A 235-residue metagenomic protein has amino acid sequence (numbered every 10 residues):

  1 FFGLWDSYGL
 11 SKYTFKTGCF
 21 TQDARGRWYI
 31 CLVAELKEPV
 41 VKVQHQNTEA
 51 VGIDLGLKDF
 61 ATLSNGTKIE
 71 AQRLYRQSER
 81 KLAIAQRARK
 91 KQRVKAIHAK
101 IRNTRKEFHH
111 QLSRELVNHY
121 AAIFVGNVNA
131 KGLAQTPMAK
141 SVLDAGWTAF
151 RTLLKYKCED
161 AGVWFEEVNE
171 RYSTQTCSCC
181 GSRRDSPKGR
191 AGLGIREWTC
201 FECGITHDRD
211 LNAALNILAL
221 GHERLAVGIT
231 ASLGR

Functional and structural regions predicted by a protein language model:
F1-A24: Acidic carboxylate diad motif detector
L10-S11, Q22-R235: Positively charged, helix-rich recognition surfaces that bind polyanionic ligands
